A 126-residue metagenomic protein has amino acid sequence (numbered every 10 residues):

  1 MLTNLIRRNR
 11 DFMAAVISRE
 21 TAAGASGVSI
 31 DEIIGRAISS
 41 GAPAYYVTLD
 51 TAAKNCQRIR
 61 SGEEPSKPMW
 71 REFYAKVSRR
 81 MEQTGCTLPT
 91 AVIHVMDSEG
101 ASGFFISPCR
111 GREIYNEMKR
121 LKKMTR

Functional and structural regions predicted by a protein language model:
M1-A22, E32-E82, K122-R126: Basic, amphipathic alpha-helix used for nucleic-acid engagement in HTH/winged-helix/SANT-Myb modules and analogous
A23, P89-V92: Alpha-helical rod/repeat scaffolding segments in eukaryotic adaptors/tethers and long-chain four-helix cytokines
S29-I33, T87: Short, solvent-exposed linear patches
G35-N55, I93-E117: Short, basic interhelical loop/turn and adjoining N-cap of the next helix at nucleic-acid- or acidic-partner-contacting
R79-T87, A101-I106: A short, terminal or domain-edge coil/loop segment
